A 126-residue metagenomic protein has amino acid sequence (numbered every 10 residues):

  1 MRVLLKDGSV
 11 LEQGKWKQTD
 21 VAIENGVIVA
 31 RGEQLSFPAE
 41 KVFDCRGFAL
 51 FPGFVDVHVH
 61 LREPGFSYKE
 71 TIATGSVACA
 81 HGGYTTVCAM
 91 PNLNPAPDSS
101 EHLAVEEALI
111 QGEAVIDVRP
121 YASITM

Functional and structural regions predicted by a protein language model:
M1-G53: Histidine-rich, glycine-flanked metal-binding segment
G8, G26, C79, G83 (+1 more regions): Residue-level signal for inorganic ion chemistry
Q34, F48, L93, I124-M126: Short, solvent-exposed coil/turn elements at secondary-structure transition points
F43-D44, A89, P120: General beta-strand structural signal in soluble alpha/beta enzymes
F48-E113: Metal-associated gating/positioning segment near the N- to mid-region
L109-M126: Metal-coordinating catalytic core of metallo-dependent amide/deamination hydrolases
